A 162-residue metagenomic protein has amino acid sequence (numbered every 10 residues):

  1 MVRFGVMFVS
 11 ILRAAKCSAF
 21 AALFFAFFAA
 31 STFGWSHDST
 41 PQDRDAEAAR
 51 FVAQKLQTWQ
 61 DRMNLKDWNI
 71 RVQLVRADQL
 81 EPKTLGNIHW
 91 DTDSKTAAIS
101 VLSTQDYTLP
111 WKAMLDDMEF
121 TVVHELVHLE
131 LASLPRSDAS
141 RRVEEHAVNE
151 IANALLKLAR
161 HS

Functional and structural regions predicted by a protein language model:
F4-A21: Bacterial N-terminal signal peptides that target proteins for export
S18-S31: Bacterial N-terminal signal peptides
G34-S36, P41: Boundary at the C-terminal end of the N-terminal hydrophobic targeting segment
E47-R71: Zn2+-dependent metallopeptidase catalytic core
V75-L102: Catalytic zinc-binding patch centered on the HExxH motif and its immediate surroundings that defines zinc-dependent
S103-T121: Short pre-active-site segment immediately N-terminal to the catalytic Zn-binding motif
F120-A132: Active-site recognition of the HExxH zinc-binding catalytic motif
L134, D138-S162: Post-HExxH zinc-binding segment in Zn-dependent metallohydrolases
